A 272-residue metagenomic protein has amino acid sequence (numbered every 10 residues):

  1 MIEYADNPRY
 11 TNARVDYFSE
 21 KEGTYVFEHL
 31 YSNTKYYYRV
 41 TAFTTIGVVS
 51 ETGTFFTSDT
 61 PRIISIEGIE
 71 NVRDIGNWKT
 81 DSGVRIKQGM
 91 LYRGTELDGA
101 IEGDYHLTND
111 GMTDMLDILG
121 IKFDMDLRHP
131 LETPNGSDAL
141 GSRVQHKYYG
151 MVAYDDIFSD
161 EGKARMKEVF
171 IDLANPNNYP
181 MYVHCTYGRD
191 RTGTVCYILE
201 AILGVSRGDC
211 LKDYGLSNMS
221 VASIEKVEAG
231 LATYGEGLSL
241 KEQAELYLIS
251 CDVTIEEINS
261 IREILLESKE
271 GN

Functional and structural regions predicted by a protein language model:
M1-Y182, V195-N272: Cys-dependent protein tyrosine phosphatase-like superfamily
Y187, R191-T192: Ser/Thr-glycine-rich phosphate-binding loops at phosphate-binding pockets of nucleotides, nucleotide cofactors
